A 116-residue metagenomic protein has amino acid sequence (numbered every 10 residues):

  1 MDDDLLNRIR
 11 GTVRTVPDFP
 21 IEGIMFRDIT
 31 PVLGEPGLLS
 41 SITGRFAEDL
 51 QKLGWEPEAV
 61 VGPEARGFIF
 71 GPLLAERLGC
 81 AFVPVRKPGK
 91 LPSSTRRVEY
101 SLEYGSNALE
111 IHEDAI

Functional and structural regions predicted by a protein language model:
M1-I116: PRPP-associated nucleotide enzymes
